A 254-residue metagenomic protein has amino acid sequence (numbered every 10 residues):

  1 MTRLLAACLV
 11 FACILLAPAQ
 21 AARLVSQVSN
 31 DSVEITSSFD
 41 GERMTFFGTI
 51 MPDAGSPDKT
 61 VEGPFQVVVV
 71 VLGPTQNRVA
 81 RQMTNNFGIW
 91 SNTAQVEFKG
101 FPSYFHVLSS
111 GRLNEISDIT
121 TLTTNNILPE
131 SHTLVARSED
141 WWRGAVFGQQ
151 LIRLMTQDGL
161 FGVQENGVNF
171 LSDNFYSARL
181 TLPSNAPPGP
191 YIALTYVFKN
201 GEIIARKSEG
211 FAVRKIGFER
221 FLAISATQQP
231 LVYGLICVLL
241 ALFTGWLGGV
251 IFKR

Functional and structural regions predicted by a protein language model:
A6-L16: Bacterial N-terminal signal peptides
A17-A21: Sec/Tat signal peptide C-region and signal peptidase I cleavage site
A22-S38: N-terminal edge beta-strand
I50-A54: Short solvent-exposed capping/turn motifs at the termini of beta-strands
N85-P183, P187: Membrane-proximal low-complexity regions enriched in glycine and acidic/polar residues
T181, I204-G234: Short, aromatic-rich amphipathic segments at membrane interfaces that lie adjacent to a transmembrane helix or signal
N185-K215: Extended, hydrophilic extramembrane loops/domains of integral membrane proteins
Q229-C237, A241-R254: Juxtamembrane interface at the cytosolic side of transmembrane helices
